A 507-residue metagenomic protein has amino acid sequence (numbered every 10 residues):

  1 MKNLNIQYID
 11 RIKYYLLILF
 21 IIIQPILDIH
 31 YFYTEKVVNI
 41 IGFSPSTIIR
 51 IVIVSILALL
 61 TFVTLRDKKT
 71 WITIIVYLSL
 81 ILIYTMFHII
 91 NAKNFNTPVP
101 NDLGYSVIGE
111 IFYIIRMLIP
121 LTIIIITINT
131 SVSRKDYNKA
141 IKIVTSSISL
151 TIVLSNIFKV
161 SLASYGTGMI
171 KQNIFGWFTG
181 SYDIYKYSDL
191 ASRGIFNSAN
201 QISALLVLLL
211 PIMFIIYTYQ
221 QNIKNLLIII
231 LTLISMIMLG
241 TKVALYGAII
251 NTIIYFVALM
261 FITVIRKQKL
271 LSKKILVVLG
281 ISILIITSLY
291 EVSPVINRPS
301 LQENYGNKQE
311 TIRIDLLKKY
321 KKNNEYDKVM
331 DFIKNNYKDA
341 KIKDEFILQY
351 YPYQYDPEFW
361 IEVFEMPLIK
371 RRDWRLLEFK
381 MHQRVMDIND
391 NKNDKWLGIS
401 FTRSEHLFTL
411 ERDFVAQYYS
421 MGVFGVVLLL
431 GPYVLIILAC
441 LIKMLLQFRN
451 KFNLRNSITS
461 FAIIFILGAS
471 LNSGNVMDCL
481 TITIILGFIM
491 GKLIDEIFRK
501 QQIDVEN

Functional and structural regions predicted by a protein language model:
K2-E303, R412-D504: Hydrophobic transmembrane helix bundles of membrane-integrated enzymes that assemble and modify cell-envelope
K68-K69, S198-I202, E325-K334, I361-I369: Short charge-dense sequence patches
D102-G104, I170, A191, F332-I347 (+2 more regions): Phosphate-binding glycine-rich loops and adjacent basic patches that engage nucleotide phosphates, nucleic-acid
K159, T263-E362, D387-N389: A membrane-periplasm/extracellular boundary helix in multi-pass inner-membrane enzymes that assemble envelope glycans
K171-L190, Q309-Y326, P357-R375, M386-I388 (+2 more regions): Luminal/periplasmic active-site loops of membrane-embedded glycosylation enzymes
I174, L317-Y320, V329, I333 (+3 more regions): Extended hydrophobic/Leu-rich segments
K338-F424: Long extracytoplasmic/lumenal interhelical loops at the membrane interface of multi-pass membrane proteins
N507: Non-cytosolic coordination micro-motifs
